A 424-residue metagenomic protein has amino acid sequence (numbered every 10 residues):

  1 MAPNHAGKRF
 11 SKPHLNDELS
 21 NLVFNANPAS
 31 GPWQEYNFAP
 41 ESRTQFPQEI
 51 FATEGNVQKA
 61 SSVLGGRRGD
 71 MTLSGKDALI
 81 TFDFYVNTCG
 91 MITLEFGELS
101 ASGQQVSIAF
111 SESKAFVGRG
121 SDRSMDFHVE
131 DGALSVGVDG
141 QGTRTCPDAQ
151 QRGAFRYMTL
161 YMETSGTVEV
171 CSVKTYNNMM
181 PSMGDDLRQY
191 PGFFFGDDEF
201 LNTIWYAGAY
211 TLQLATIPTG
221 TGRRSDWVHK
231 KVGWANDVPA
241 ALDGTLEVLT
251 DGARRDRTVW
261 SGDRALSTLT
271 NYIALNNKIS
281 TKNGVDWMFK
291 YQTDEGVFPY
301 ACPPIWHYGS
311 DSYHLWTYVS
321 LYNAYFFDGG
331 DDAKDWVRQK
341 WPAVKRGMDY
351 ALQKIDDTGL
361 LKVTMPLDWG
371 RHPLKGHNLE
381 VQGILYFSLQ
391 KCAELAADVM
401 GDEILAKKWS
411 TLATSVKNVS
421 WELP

Functional and structural regions predicted by a protein language model:
M1-A6, E403-K407: Polar low-complexity intrinsically disordered regions
A2-L249, P303, K334, Q339: Extracellular/oxidizing-compartment recognition motifs
I108-A109, V173, N283-V285, G401 (+1 more regions): Composition- and surface-driven signal marking solvent-exposed, interaction-prone regions in large proteins
G118, C146, H372-P373, I404: A generic structural signal for short coil/turn motifs at secondary-structure boundaries
V129-E169, D197-W205, L212-L214, P218-T221 (+3 more regions): Aromatic-rich carbohydrate-recognition surfaces in CAZymes
K375-P424: Active-site neighborhood of glycoside hydrolase catalytic domains
